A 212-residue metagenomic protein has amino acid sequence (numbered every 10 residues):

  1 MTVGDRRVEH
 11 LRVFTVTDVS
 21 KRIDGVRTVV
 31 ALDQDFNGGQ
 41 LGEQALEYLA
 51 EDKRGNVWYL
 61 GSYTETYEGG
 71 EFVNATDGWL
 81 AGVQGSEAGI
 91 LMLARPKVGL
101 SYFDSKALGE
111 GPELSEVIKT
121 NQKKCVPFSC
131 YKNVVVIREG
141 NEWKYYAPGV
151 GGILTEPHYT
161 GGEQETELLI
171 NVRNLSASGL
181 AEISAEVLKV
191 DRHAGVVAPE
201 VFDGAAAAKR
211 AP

Functional and structural regions predicted by a protein language model:
M1-K53, L60-T66, L93-P212: Acidic, serine/threonine-rich low-complexity disordered tracts
G70-I90: Acidic/charged, solvent-exposed loop-and-adjacent secondary-structure segments enriched in E/D, K/R, S/T, and G/P
